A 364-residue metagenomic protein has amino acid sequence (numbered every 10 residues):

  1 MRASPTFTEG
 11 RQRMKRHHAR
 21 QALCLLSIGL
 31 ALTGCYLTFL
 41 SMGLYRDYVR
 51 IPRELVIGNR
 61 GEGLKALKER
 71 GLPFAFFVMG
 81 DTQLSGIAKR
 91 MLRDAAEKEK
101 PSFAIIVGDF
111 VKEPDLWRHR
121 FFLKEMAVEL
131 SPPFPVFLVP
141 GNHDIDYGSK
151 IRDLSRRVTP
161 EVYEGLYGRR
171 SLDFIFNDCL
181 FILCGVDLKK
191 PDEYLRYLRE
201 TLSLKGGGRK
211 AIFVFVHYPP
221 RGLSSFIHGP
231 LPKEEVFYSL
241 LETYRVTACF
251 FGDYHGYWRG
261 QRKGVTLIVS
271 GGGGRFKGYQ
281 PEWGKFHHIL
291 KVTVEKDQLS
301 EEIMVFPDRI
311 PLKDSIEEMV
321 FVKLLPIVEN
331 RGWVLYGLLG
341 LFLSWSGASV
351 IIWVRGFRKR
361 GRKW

Functional and structural regions predicted by a protein language model:
F7-G10, M14-F103, K124-V136, R209 (+1 more regions): Acidic, histidine-bearing metal-coordination/catalytic regions of metal-dependent phosphoesterases
G43-N59, A66-K68, L116-A211, H228-A248 (+1 more regions): Extended active-site neighborhood of metal-dependent phosphoesterases/phosphodiesterases
F76-V78, A104-I106, L138-V139, V214 (+1 more regions): Residue-level marker for buried hydrophobic side chains located in beta-strands that build the well-ordered beta-sheet
V78, Q83, D109-K112, L183-D187: Second-shell loop/turn segments in exported
D81, G108-D109, G141-N142, H217 (+1 more regions): Active-site glycine-centered loops adjacent to acidic/histidine catalytic or metal-binding residues that shape
L84, V111-K112, D144, P220 (+1 more regions): Short active-site segment of divalent metal-dependent hydrolases/proteases that encodes the spacing between
L84-K89, K190-D192, L223, F276-G278: Short, solvent-exposed loop/turn elements at domain surfaces
P140, I212-P220, S224: Active-site segments of SGNH/GDSL-like serine hydrolases that catalyze O-acetyl group transfer/hydrolysis on lipids
